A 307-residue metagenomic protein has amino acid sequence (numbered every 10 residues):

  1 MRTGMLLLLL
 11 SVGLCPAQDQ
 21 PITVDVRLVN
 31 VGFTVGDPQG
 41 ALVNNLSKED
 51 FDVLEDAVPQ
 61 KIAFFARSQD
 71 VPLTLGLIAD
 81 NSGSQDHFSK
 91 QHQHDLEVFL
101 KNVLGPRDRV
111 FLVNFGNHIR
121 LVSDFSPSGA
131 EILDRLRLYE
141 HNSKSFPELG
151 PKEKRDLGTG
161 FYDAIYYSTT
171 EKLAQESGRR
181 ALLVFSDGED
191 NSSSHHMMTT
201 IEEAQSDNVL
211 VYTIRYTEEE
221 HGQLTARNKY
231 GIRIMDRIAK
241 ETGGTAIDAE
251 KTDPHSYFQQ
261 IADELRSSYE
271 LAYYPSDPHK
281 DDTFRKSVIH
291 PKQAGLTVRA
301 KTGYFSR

Functional and structural regions predicted by a protein language model:
M1-L8: Sec-dependent signal peptide recognition, specifically the positively charged N-region followed immediately by
L8-A17: Hydrophobic h-region of N-terminal signal peptides that target proteins for export in Gram-negative bacteria
A17-R307: Scaffold/interface architecture of coatomer-like assemblies
